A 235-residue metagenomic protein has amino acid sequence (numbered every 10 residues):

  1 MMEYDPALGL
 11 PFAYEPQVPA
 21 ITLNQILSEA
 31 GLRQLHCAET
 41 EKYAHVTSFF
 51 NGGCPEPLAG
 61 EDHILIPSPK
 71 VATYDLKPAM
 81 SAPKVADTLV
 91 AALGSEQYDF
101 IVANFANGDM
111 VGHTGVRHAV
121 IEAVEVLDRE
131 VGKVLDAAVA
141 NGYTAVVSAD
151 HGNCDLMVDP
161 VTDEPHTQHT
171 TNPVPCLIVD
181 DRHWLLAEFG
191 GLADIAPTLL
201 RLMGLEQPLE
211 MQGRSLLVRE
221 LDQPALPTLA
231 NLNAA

Functional and structural regions predicted by a protein language model:
M1-A235: Feature captures the catalytic ectodomains and active-site-proximal regions of enzymes that hydrolyze or transfer
